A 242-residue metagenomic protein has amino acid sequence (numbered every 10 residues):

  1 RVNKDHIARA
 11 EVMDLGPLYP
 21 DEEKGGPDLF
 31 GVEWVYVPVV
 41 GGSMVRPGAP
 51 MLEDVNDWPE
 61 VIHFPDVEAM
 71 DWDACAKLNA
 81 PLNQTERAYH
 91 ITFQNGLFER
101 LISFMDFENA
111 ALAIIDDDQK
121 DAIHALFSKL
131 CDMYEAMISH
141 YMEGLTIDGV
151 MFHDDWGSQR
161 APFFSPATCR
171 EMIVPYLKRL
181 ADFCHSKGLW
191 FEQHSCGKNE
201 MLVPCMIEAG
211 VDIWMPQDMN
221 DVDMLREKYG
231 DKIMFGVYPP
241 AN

Functional and structural regions predicted by a protein language model:
R1-K4, D54, S165: Helix N-cap / beta->alpha transition motif
R1-V45, C75-K77, Q84, A88 (+2 more regions): N-terminal basic, low-complexity leaders that serve as flexible interaction/assembly modules and, when applicable, as
G16-Y19, E53, K178: Compositionally biased amphipathic helical and low-complexity segments enriched in hydrophobic
E23, P27, M51, D57 (+1 more regions): Short linear sequence motifs
G41-D73: Feature activates predominantly on carbohydrate-active enzymes
V61-N242: Active-site loop segments of alpha/beta catalytic cores
